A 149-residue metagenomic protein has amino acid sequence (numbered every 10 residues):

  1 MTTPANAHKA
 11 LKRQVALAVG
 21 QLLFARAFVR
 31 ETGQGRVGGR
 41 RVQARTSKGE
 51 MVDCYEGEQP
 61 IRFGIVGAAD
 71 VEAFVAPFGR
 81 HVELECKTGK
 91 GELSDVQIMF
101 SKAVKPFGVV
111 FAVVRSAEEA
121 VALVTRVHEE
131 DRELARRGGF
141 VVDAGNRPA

Functional and structural regions predicted by a protein language model:
M1-A149: Catalytic phosphate/metal-binding cores of nucleic-acid and nucleotide-processing enzymes, i.e., regions that mediate
